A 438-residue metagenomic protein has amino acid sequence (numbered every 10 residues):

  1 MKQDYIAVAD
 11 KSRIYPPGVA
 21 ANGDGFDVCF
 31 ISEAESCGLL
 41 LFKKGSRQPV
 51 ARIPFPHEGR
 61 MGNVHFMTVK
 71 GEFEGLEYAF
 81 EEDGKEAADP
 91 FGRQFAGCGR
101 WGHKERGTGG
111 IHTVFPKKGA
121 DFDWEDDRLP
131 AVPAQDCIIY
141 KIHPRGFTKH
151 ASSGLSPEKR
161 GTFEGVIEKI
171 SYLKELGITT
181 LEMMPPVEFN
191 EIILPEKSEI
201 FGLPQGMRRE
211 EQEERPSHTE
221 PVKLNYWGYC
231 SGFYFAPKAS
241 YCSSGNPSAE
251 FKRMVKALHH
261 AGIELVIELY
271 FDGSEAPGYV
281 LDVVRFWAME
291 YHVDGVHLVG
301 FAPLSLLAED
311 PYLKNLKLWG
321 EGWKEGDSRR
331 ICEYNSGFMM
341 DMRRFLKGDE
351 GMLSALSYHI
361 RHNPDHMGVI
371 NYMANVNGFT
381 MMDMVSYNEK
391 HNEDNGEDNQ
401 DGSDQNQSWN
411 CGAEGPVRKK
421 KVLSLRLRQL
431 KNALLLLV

Functional and structural regions predicted by a protein language model:
M1-G25, P49-R52, G59-K141, T148-P157: The feature marks proteins involved in alpha-glucan
F30, F80, I142, L173 (+5 more regions): Conserved, mostly hydrophobic/aromatic
I31-C37: Short proline/glycine-enriched turn/loop motifs at strand-loop junctions of beta-rich domains
L76-D126, E191-P237, A261, M382-M384 (+1 more regions): Core domains of carbohydrate- and sulfate-ester-processing enzymes
E105-G109, H292, L304-V438: Conserved alpha/beta catalytic core and glycan-binding cleft of carbohydrate-active enzymes
G154-T162, I193-H260, F271-E290, H391-G415: Aromatic- and acidic-residue-enriched carbohydrate-binding clefts of CAZyme catalytic domains
E168-P186, E290: Catalytic domains of carbohydrate-active enzymes, especially glycoside hydrolases
A249-G326: Active-site neighborhood of glycoside hydrolase catalytic domains
